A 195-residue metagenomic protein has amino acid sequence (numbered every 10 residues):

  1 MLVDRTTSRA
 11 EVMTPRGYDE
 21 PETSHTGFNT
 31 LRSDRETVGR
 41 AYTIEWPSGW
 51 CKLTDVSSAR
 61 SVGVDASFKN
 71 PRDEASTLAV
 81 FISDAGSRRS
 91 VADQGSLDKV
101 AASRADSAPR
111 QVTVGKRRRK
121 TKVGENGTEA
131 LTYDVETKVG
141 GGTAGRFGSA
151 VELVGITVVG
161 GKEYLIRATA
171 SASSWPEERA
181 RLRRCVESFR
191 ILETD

Functional and structural regions predicted by a protein language model:
M1-S90, Q94, P109-N126, T137-G148 (+1 more regions): N-terminal targeting sequences that direct proteins away from the cytosol to non-cytosolic compartments
S90-R104: Glycine-rich, pocket-lining loop/helix-strand segments that form or immediately flank
T128-T132: Short hydrophobic/aromatic beta-strand or adjacent loop that forms the aromatic wall/cage of a ligand/substrate-binding
L153-G155: Long, low-complexity hydrophobic alpha-helices enriched in A/L/V/I and glycine
